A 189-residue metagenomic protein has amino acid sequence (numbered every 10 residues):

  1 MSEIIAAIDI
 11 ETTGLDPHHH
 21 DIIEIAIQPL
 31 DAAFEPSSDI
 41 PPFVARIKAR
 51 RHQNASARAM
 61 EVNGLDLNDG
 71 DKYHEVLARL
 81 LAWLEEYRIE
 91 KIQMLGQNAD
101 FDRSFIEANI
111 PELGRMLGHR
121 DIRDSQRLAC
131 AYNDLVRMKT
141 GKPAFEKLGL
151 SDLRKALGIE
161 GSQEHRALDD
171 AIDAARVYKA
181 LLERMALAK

Functional and structural regions predicted by a protein language model:
M1-F101, F105-E107, K155-E160, H165: Conserved non-catalytic scaffold segment of RNase H-like nuclease domains
L15-P17, C130, R176: Conserved protein kinase catalytic core
I22, S37, I110, R137 (+1 more regions): Residues in and immediately flanking transmembrane alpha helices
Q93-D100, S104-N109, G141-K189: Acidic, Mg2+-coordinating catalytic module of metal-dependent nucleases/exonucleases that use a two-metal-ion mechanism
I110-I122: A short alpha->loop->secondary-structure connector
R115-M116, V136-T140, M185: Substrate-binding/catalytic groove segments of enzymes that remodel or degrade extracellular structural polymers
R123-K142: Short alpha-helix plus adjacent loop in nuclease-associated cores
